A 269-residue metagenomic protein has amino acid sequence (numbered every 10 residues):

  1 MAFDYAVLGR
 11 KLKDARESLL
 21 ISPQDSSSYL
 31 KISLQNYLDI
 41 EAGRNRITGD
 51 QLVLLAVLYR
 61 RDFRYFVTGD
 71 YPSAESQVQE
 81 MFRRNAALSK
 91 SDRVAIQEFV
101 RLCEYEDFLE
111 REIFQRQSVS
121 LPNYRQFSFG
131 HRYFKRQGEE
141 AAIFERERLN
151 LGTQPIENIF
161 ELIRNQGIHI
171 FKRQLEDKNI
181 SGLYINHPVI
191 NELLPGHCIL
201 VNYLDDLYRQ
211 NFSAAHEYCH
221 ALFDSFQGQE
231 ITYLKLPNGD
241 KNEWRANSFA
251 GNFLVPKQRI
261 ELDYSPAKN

Functional and structural regions predicted by a protein language model:
M1-N269: Short juxta-domain linker segments that transition from a proline/glycine-rich, charged coil into a short amphipathic
